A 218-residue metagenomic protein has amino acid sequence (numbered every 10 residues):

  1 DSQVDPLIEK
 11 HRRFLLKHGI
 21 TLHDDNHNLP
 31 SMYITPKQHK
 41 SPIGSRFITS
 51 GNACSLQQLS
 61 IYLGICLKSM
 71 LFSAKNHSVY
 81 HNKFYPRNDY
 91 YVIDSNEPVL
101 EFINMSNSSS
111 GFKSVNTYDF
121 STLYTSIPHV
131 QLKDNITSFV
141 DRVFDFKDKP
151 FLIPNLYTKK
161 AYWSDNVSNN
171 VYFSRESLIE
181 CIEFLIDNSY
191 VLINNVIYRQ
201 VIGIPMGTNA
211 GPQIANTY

Functional and structural regions predicted by a protein language model:
D1, R12, S50, D94-S95 (+3 more regions): Helix N-cap / beta->alpha transition motif
D1-Y33, K40-I43, C54: Non-catalytic, polymerase-adjacent accessory regions of viral genome-replication enzymes
H11, L15, C66-L71, S106 (+2 more regions): Hydrophobic, Leu/Ile/Phe/Ala-enriched alpha-helical segments that form helix-helix packing faces
T21-D24, I34-Q38, I103-S108, S114: Beta-strand elements of modular eukaryotic interaction domains
L29-N76, S121-K133, L185, Y198-Y218: Conserved pre-motif C helix in the palm subdomain of viral-like polymerases
Q57-T117, T122-T125, L152-I153: Active-site-proximal segment of RNA-dependent polymerases
L100-F102, S106-Y218: Conserved polymerase palm-domain catalytic core
